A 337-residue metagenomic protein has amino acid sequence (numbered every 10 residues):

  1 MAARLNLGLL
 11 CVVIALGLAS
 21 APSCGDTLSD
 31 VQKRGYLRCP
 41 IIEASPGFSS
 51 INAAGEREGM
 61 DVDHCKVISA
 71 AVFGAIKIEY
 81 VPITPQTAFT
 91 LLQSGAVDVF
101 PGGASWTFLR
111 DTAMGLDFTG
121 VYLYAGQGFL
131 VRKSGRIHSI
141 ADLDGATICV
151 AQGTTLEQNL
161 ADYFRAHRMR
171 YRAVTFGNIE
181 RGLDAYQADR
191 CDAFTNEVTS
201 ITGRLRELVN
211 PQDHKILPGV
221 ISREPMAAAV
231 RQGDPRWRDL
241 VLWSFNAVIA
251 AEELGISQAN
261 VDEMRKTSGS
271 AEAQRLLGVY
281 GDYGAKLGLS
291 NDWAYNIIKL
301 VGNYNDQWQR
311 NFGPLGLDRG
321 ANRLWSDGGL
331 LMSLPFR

Functional and structural regions predicted by a protein language model:
M1-L10: Bacterial N-terminal signal peptides that target proteins for export
G25-G103, Y283, L287, Y304 (+2 more regions): Extracytoplasmic small-molecule ligand-binding "clamshell" domains of the periplasmic binding protein/Venus flytrap
R38-G47, R57-V72, S105, A125-R181: Bilobed "Venus flytrap"/periplasmic-binding protein-like clamshell domains and structurally analogous long
V62-A70, K133-I137, A141, A146-T147 (+5 more regions): Extended ligand-binding regions for polar small-molecule ligands
K66, A70, G74-D142, V198-I221 (+2 more regions): Acidic, polar ligand-binding/catalytic clefts
I78-T90, A173-A188: Short helix-initiation/N-cap motifs at beta->coil->alpha
A273, L277-R337: C-terminal functional modules
